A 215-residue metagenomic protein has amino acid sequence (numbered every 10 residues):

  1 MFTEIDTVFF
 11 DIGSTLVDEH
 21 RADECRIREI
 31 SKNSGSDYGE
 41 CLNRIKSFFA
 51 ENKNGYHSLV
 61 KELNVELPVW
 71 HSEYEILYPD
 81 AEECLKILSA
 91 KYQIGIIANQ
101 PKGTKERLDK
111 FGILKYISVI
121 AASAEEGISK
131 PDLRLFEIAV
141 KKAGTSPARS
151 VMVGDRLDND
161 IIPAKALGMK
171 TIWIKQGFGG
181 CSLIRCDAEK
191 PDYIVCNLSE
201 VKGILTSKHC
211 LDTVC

Functional and structural regions predicted by a protein language model:
M1-I5, E82, K86, Y92-C215: Asp-based, Mg2+/Mn2+-dependent phosphohydrolase catalytic module
F2-I87, T104-E106: N-terminal helical cap/lid subdomain that shapes the substrate entry/recognition surface in HAD-like hydrolases
